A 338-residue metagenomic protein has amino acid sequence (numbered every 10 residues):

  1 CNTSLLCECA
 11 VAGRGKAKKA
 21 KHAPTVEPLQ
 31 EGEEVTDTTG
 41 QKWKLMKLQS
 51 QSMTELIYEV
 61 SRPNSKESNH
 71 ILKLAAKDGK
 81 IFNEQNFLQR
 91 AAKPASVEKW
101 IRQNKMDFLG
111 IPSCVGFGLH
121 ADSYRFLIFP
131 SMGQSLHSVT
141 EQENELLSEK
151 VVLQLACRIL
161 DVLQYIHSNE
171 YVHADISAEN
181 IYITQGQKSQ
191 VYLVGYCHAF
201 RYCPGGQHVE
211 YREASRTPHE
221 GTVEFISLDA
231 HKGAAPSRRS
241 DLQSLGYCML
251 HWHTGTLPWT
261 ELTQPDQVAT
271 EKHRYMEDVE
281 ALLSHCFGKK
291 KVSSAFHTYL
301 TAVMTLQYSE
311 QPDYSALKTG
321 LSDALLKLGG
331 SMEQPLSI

Functional and structural regions predicted by a protein language model:
C1-K47: Juxta-kinase regulatory segment immediately upstream of eukaryotic protein kinase catalytic domains
M46, Q51-I101: ATP-binding glycine-rich loop module of kinase domains
I101-K150: Conserved structural core of kinase catalytic domains
L155-A156: Activation segment signature within eukaryotic-like protein kinase domains
I159-I166: Conserved hydrophobic alpha-helix
H167-Q185: Catalytic-loop of the protein kinase fold
E179-G221: Activation segment/activation loop of eukaryotic-type protein kinase catalytic domains
G186, L228-K289: Conserved C-lobe activation region of Hanks-type protein kinase-like domains
